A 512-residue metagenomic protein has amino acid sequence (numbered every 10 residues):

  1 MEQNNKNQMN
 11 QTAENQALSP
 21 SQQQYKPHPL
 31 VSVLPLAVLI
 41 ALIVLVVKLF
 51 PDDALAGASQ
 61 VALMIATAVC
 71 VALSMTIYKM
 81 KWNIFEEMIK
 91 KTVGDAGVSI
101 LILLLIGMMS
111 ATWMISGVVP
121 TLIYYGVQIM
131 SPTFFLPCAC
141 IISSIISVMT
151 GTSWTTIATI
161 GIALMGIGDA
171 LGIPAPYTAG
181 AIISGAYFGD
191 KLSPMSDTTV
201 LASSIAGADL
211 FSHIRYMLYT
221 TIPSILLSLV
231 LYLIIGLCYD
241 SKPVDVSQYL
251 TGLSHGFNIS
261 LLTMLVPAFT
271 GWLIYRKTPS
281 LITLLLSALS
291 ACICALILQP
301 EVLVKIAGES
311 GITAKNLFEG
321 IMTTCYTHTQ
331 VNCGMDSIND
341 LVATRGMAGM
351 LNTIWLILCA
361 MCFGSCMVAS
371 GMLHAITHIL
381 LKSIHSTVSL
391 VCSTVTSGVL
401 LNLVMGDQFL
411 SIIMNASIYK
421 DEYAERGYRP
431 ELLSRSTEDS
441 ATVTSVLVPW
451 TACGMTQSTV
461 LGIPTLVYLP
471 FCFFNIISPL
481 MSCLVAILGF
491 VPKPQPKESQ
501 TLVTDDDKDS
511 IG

Functional and structural regions predicted by a protein language model:
M1-L104, M108, Y219-S228, L233-C359 (+1 more regions): Hydrophobic transmembrane alpha-helices of multi-pass small-molecule transporters
Q24-H28, Y124-S131, S147-S153, L250-I259 (+2 more regions): Short, amphipathic, aromatic/basic-enriched membrane-interface segments that mark the entry/exit of transmembrane
I40-V44, V71-A72, I141-I145, G166-I167 (+8 more regions): Alpha-helical transmembrane segments of multipass membrane proteins
Y78-D169, Y326, Q330-K420: Membrane-embedded alpha-helical segments and adjacent helix-loop junctions characteristic of multi-pass solute
W154, A186-L201, I413-E422: Short helical (or helix-break) motifs at transmembrane helix termini and adjacent helical loops in multi-pass membrane
I157-L164, I182, T283-A291: Central hydrophobic cores of alpha-helical transmembrane segments in multi-pass integral membrane proteins
M165-Y177, I463-L466: Helix-coil boundary and interhelical linker segments in multi-pass alpha-helical membrane proteins
I205-T221, I225, S365, I384-G512: C-terminal transmembrane helix pair
